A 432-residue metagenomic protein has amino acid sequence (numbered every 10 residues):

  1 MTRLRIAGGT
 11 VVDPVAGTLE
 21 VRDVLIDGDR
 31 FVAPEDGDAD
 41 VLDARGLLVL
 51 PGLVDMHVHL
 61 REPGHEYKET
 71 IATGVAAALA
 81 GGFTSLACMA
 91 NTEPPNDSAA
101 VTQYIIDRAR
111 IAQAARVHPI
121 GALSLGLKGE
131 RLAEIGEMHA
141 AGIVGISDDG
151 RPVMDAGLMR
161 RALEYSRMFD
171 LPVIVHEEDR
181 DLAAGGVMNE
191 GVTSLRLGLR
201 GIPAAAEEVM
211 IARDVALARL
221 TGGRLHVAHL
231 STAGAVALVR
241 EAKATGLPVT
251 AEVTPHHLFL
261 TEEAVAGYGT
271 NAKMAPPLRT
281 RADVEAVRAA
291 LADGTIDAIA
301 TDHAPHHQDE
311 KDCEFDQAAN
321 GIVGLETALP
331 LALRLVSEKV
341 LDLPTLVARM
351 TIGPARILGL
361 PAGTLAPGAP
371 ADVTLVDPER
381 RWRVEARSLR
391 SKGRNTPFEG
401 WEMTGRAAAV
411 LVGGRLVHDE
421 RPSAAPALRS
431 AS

Functional and structural regions predicted by a protein language model:
M1-G52: Histidine-rich, glycine-flanked metal-binding segment
G9, V24, D29, G46 (+16 more regions): Divalent metal-coordination and catalytic microenvironments
L47-A109: Metal-associated gating/positioning segment near the N- to mid-region
M56-E69, T92, H118-R131, L199-A204: Active-site mouth loops of central-metabolism enzymes
A99-R116, E164-V175: Alpha-helix-loop-beta-strand connector modules within alpha/beta enzyme cores
E130-I299: Histidine/acidic residue-rich metal-binding segments in metalloenzymes
R196-R224, N271, A289-D293, D297-I299 (+1 more regions): His/Asp/Glu-enriched, well-ordered alpha-helical/loop segment that forms or immediately abuts the divalent-metal
E314-Q317, P370-A431: C-terminal cap of metal-dependent C-N hydrolases
